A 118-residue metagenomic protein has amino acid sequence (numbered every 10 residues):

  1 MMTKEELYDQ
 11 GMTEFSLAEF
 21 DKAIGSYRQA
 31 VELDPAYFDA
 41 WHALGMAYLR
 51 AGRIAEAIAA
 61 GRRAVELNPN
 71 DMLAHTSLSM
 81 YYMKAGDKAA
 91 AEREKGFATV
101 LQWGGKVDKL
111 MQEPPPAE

Functional and structural regions predicted by a protein language model:
M1-K4, M83-E118: Terminal, low-structured helical/coil segments at or just beyond the last alpha-helical repeat
M2-L33: Alpha-helical segment of the N-proximal tetratricopeptide repeat
K4-E5, F38-D39, M72-L73, K106: Helix-start (N-cap) detector for alpha-helical repeat units in TPR-like alpha-solenoids, especially tetratricopeptide
S16-R28, A51-R63, A85-F97: Structural signature of tandem alpha-helical TPR/SEL1-like repeats, specifically the intra-repeat loop/turn
Q29-A51: Short, charge-rich amphipathic alpha-helical segments embedded in non-transmembrane helical bundles/solenoids
